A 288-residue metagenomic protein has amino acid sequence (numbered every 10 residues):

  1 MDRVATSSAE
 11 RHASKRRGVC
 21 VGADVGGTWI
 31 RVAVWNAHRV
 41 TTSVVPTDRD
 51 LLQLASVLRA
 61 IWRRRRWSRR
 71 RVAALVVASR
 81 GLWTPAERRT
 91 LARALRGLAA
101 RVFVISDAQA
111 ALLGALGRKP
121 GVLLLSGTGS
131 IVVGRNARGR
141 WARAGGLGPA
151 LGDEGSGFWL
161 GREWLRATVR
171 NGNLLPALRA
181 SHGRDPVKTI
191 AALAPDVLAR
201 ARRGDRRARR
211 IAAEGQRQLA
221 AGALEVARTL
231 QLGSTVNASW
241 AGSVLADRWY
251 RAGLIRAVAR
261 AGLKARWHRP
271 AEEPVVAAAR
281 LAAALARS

Functional and structural regions predicted by a protein language model:
M1-A73, G114-V122, L165-S288: ATP-binding/phosphotransfer module of carbohydrate and carboxylate kinases, centering on a glycine-rich
G22, I105, L125: Generic enzyme active-site microenvironment
T28, R80-L82, T128-I131: Short glycine-rich anion-binding loops that position phosphate/pyrophosphate groups of nucleotides and phosphorylated
P46, R59-V104, A115-L116: Short beta-strand-loop/turn "lid" adjacent to the catalytic site in phosphate-handling enzymes
E87-R89, G157, R251-A252: Conserved strand-to-helix beginnings and helix N-cap segments that scaffold or border functional pockets
L95-A100, G139-G148, A257-R266: Glycine/charged-rich beta-loop-alpha catalytic/anionic-binding loops adjacent to active sites
V104-S106, R269: Short loop/edge segments at beta-strand edges and connector loops that shape dinucleotide/nucleotide cofactor-binding
K119-V169: Glycine-rich phosphate-binding loop of actin/hexokinase-like ATP-binding domains
